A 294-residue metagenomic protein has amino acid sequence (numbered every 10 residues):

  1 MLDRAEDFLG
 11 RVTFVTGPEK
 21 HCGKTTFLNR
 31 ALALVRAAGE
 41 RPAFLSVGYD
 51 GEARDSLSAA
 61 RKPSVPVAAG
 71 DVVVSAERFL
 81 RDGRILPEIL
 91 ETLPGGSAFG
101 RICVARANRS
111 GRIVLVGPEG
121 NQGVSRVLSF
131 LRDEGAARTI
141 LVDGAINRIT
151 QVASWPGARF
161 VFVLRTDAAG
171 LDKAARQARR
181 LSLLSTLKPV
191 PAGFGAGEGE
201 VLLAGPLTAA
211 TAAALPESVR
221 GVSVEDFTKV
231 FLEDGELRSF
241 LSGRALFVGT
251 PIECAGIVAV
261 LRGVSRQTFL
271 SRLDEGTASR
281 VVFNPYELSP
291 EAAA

Functional and structural regions predicted by a protein language model:
M1-L9, A37-E40, L270-A294: N-terminal charge/polar-biased segments
L2-E52: Walker A (P-loop) phosphate-binding motif
V12-P18, R106-P118: Short, basic, glycine/proline-bearing loop/turn elements
G17-E19, S46-Y49, R78, G144-I146 (+1 more regions): Short glycine-rich, polar/acidic loop-and-turn segments at beta strand-coil junctions
C22-G23, G51-D55, I149-Q151, G170: Short active-site-adjacent helix-start/loop capping segments
T25-L28, A53-L57, K173-A174, T268-L270: Short, glycine/acidic-enriched capping/hinge loops at junctions between secondary-structure elements
A31-A107: N-terminal phosphate/diphosphate-binding loop that engages ATP/GTP or pyrophosphate donors across diverse enzyme folds
G120, V124-T277, P290: Conserved catalytic-core segment of NTP-binding enzymes
